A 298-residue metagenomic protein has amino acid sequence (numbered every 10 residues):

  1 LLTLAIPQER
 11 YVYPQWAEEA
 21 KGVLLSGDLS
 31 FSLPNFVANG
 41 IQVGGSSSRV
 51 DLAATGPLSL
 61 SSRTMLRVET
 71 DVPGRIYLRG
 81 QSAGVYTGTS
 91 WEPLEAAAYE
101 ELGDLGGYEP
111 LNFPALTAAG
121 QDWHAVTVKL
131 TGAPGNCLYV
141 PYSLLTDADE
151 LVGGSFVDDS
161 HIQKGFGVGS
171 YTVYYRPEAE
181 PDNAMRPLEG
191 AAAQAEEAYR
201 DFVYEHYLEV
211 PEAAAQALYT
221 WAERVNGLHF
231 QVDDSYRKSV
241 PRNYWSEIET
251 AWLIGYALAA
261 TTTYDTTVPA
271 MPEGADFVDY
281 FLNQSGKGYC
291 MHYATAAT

Functional and structural regions predicted by a protein language model:
L1-T298: Helix-boundary/low-complexity linker signature
